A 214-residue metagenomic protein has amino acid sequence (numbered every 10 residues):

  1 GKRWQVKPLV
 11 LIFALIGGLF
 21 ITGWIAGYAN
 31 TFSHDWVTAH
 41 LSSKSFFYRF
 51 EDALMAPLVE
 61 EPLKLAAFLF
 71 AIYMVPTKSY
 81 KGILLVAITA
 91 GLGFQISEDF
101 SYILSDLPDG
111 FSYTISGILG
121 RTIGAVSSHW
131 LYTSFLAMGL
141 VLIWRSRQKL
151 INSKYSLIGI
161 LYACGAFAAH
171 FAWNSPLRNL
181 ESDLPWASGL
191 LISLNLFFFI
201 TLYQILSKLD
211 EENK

Functional and structural regions predicted by a protein language model:
G1-K214: Hydrophobic alpha-helical segments at protein termini of multi-pass membrane proteins
